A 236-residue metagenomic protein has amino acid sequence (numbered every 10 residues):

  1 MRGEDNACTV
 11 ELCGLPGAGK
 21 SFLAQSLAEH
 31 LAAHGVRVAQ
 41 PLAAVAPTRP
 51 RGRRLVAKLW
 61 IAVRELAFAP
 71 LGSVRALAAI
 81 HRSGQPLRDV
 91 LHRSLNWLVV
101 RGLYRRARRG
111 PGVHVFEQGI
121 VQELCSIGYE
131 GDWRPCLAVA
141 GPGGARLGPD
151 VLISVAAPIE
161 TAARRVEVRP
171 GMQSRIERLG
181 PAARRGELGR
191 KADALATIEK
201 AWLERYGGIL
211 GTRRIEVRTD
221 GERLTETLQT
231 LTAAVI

Functional and structural regions predicted by a protein language model:
L12: Hydrophobic anchor at the beta1->P-loop junction of P-loop NTPases
L15: P-loop (Walker A) phosphate-binding loop of NTP-binding proteins
K20: Conserved lysine of the Walker
L23: Hydrophobic positions on the alpha1 helix immediately C-terminal to the Walker A/P-loop
H34-P50: Short beta-strand-centered segment that lines the nucleotide-binding/catalytic pocket of NTP-utilizing
P47-G131: ATP-dependent small-molecule kinase phosphotransfer cores that center on conserved nucleotide phosphate-binding segments
Q118-G119, A145-G171: Conserved phosphate-donor/acceptor-positioning beta-strand/loop module used by diverse small-molecule
E167-I236: NTP-dependent small-molecule kinase module
